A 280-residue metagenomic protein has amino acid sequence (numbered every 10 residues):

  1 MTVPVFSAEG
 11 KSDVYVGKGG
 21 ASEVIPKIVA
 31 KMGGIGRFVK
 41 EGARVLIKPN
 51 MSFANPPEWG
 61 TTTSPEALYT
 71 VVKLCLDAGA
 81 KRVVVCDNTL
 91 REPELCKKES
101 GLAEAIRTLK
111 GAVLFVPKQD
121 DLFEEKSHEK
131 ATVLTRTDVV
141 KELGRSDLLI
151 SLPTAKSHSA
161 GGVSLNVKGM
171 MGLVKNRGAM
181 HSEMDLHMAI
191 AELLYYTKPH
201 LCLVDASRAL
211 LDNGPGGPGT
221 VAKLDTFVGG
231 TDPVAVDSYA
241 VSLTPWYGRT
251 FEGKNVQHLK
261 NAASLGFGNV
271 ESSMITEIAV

Functional and structural regions predicted by a protein language model:
M1-V280: N-terminal and secondary-structure boundary signal
